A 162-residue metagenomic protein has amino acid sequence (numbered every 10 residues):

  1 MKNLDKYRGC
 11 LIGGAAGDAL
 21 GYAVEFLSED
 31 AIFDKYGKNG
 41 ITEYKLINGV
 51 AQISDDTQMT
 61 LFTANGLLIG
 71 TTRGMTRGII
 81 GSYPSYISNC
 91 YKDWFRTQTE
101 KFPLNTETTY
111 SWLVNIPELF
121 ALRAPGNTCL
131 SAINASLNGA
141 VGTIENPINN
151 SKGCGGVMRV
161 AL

Functional and structural regions predicted by a protein language model:
M1-L162: Structured, active/binding-site neighborhoods that engage oxygen-rich ligands
